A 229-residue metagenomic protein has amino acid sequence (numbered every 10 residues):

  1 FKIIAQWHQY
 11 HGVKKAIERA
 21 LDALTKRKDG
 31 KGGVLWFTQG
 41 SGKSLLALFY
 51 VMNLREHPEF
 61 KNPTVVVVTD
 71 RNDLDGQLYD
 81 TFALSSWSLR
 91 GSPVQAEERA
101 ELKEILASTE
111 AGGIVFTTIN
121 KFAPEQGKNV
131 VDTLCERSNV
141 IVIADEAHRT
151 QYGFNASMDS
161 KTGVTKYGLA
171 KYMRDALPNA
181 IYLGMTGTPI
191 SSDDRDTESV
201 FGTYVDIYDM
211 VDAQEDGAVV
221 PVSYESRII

Functional and structural regions predicted by a protein language model:
F1-I229: RecA-like P-loop NTPase motor core of helicase/translocase proteins
